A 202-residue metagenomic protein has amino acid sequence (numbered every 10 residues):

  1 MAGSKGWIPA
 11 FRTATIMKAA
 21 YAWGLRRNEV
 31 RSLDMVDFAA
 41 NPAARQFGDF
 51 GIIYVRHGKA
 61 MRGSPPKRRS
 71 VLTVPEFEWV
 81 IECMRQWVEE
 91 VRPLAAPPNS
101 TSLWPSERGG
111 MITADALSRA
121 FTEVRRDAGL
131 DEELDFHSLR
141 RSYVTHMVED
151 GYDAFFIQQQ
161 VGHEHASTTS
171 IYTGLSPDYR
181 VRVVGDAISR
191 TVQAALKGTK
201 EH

Functional and structural regions predicted by a protein language model:
M1-R27: Basic, Lys/Arg- and aromatic-enriched nucleic-acid-binding interface segment
G3, G110, S118-Q159: Short, basic (Lys/Arg/His-rich) helix/loop patches that form interaction surfaces in the mid-to-C-terminal regions
P9-A14, A114, S118, R140-R141: Short, leucine-enriched amphipathic alpha-helices that occur as contiguous helical runs
A19-L33, D150-Y152, H163: A short, glycine-centered helix-capping/turn motif at helix boundaries that positions DNA-contacting or catalytic
S32-C83: Conserved tyrosine-mediated DNA breakage-rejoining catalytic core shared by Y-recombinases
M61-R85, N99-T122: C-terminal catalytic core of Y-nucleophile DNA break-rejoin enzymes
V161-A187: Catalytic-site neighborhood detector that most strongly recognizes the C-terminal catalytic loop/helix of tyrosine
A187-H202: C-terminal secondary-structure termini that scaffold catalytic or DNA-interacting sites
